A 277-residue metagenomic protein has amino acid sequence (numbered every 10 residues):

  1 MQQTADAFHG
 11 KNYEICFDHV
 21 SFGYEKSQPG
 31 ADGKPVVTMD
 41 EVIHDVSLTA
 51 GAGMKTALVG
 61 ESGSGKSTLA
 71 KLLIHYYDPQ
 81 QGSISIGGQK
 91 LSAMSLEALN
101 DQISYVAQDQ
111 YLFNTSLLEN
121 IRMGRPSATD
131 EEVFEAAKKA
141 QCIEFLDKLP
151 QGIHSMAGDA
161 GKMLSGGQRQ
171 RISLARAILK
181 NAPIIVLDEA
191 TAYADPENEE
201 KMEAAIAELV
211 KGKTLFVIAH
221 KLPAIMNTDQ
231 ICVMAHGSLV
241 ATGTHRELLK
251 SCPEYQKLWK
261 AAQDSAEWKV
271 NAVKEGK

Functional and structural regions predicted by a protein language model:
M1-T4: Juxtamembrane coupling segments of multi-pass membrane pumps/enzymes
D6-K277: ABC-type nucleotide-binding domain
